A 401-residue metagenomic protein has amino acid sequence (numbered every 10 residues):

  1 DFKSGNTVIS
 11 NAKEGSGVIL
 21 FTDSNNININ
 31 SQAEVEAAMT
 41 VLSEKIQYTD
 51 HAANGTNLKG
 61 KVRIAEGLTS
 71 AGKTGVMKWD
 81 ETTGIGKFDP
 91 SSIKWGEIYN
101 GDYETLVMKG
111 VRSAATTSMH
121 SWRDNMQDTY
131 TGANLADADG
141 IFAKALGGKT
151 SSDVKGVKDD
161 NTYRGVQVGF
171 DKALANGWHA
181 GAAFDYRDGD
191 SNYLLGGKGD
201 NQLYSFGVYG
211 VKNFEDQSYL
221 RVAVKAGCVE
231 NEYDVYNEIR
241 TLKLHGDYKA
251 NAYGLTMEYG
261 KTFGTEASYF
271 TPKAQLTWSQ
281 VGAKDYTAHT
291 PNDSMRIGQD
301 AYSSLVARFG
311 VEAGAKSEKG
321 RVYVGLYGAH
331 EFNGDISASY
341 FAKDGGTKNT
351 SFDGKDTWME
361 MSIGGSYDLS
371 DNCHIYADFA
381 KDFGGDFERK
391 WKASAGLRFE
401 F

Functional and structural regions predicted by a protein language model:
D1-N6, S16-D171, A250: Outer-membrane translocation/initiation segment of Type V secreted surface proteins
F2-K3, S10, F270-K273: Charge-patterned, long linear interaction tracts outside catalytic cores
N11-G15: Short, conserved loop/helix-junction motifs that constitute active-site signature segments in enzyme catalytic cores
I98-F270, A380, G385, K390-K392: Outer membrane beta-barrel translocator domains of Type V secretion systems
Y103, K155-T162, G196, E230-K249 (+2 more regions): Solvent-exposed, glycine/polar-rich loop segments of beta-barrel outer-membrane systems
I141-F142, P272-L276, V322-L326: Extended hydrophobic secondary-structure segments that form protein cores and membrane-embedded regions
G207, K212, R296-F401: Outer membrane beta-barrel transmembrane domains
K261, F270, Q275-V281: Solvent-exposed flexible segments
